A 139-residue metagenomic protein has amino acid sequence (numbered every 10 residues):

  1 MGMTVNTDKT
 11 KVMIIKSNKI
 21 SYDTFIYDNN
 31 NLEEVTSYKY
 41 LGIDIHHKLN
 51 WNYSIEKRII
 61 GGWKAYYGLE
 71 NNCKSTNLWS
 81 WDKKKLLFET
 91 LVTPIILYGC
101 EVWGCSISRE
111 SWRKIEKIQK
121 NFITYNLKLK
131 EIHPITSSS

Functional and structural regions predicted by a protein language model:
G2, E101-V102, S111-S139: Short, charged alpha-helical motifs in flexible N/C-terminal segments and linkers
M3-T36: Short, conserved micro-motifs composed of acidic
K11-I15, R109, S138-S139: Short amphipathic alpha-helical segments embedded in low-complexity Lys/Glu-rich regions
V12, G62, F122: A residue-level signal for conserved active-site and pocket-lining positions in enzyme catalytic cores
S21-Y22, R109-W112: Short secondary-structure boundary/capping segments
N29-W103: Basic, alpha-helical interaction scaffolds
S106: Active-site rim elements
